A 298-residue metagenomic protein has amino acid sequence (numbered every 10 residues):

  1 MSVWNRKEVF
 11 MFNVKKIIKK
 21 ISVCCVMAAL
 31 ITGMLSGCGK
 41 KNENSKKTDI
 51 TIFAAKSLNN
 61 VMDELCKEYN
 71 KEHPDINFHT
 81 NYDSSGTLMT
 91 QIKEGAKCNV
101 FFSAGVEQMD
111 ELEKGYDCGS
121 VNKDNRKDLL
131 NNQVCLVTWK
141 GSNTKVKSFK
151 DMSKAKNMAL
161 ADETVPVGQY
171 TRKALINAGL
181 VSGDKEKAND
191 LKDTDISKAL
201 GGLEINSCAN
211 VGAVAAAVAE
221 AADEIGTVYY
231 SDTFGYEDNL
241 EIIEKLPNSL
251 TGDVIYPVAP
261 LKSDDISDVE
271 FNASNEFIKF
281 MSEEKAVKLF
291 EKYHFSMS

Functional and structural regions predicted by a protein language model:
M1-F10: Short, Lys/Arg-enriched N-terminal segments with co-localized hydrophobic residues within the first ~10-30 amino acids
F12-C25: Bacterial N-terminal signal peptides that target proteins for export
G33-G37: C-terminal motif of bacterial Sec signal peptides marking the signal peptidase cleavage site
C38-K67, K71, G86, V106 (+3 more regions): Exported/periplasmic ABC-transporter solute-binding proteins
D75, K97-C98, D223: Short, high-confidence coil segments that cap the C-terminus of an alpha-helix and link into the following beta-strand
S85-G119, T233-Y236: Pocket-flanking alpha-helical
G119-K127: Central helical "cap/lid" subdomain
